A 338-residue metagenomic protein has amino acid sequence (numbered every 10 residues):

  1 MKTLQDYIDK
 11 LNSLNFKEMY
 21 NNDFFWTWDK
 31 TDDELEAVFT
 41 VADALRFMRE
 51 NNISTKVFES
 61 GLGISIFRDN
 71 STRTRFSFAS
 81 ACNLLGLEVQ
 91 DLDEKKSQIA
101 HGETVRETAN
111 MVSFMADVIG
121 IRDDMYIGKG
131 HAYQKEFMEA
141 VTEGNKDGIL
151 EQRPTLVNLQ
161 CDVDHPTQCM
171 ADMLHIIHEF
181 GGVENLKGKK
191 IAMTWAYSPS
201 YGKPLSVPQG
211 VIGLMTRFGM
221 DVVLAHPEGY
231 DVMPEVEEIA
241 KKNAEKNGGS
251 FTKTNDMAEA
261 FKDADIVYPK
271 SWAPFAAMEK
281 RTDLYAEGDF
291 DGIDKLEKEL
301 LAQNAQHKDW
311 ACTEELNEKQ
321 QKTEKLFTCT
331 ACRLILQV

Functional and structural regions predicted by a protein language model:
M1-F76, S80: Positively charged, low-complexity intrinsically disordered leader regions
K56-I177: Phosphate/diphosphate ligand-binding glycine-rich loop within oxidoreductases
R68-S80, I177-D283, E287-F290: Glycine-rich phosphate/diphosphate-binding loop of Rossmann-like nucleotide-binding domains
E103-E107, L205-G210, L284, D309-C312: Charged helix-capping and loop-helix junction motifs
G128-G130, Y201-G202, A276-A277, L336-Q337: Glycine/Thr-rich phosphate-binding loops of Rossmann-like dinucleotide-binding domains
D147-P154, M220, K319-F327: A short helix->loop->beta-strand "cap" motif at the edges of active sites that frequently abuts
P154-T194, E324-V338: Peripheral docking tails and interdomain loops at the edges of cofactor- or intermediate-handling domains
K270-V338: Glycine-rich phosphate/nucleotide-binding loop
